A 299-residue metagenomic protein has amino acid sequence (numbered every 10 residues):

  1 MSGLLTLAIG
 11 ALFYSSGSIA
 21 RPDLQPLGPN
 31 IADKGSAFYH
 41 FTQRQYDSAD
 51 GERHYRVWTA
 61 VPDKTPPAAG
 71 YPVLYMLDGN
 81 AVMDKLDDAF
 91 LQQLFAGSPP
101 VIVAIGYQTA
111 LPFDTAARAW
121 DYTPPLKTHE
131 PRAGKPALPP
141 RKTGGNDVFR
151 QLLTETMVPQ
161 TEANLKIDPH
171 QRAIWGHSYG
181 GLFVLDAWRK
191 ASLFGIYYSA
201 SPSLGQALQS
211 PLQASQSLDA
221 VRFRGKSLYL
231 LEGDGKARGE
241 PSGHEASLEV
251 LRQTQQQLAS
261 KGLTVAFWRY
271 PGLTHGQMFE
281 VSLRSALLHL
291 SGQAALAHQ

Functional and structural regions predicted by a protein language model:
G3-Y14: Bacterial N-terminal signal peptides
G17-Y71: A domain-start/cap signature at the N-terminus of enzymes
A69-L152, T156, Q160, N164: Serine-hydrolase catalytic machinery in alpha/beta-hydrolase-like enzymes
K166-H177: Alpha/beta-hydrolase fold nucleophile elbow
G181-A191: Short glycine-enriched nucleophile-adjacent loop and the immediately C-terminal alpha-helix near the catalytic center
L193-L204: A conserved short beta-strand
G205-R269, L273: The feature captures the conserved acid-bearing segment of alpha/beta-hydrolase catalytic domains
L273-E280: Catalytic histidine-centered segment of alpha/beta-hydrolase-like enzymes
